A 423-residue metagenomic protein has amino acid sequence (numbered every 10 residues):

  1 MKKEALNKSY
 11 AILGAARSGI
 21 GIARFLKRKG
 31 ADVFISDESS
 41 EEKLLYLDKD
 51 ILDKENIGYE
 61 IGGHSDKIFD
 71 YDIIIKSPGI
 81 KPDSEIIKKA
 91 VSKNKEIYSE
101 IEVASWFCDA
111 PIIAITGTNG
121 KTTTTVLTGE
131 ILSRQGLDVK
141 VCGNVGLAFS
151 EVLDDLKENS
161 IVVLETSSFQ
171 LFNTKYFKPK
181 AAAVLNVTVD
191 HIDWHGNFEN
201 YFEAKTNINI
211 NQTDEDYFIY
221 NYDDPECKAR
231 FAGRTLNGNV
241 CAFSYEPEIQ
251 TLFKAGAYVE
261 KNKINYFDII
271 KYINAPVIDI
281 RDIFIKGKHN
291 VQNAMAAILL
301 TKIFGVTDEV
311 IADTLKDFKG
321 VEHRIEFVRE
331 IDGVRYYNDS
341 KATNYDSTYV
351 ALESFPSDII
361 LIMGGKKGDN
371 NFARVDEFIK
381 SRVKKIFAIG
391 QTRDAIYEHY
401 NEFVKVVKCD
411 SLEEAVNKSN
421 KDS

Functional and structural regions predicted by a protein language model:
M1-S99, E398: N-terminal leader/targeting and accessory segments in enzymes
K2-S9, G19-K29, V277-K384, E398: Nucleotide phosphate-binding/pyrophosphate-handling subdomain across enzymes that bind or process nucleotide phosphates
S9, A31-D32, D138, K180-A181 (+6 more regions): Residues at the starts of beta-strands that form the adenosine-phosphate
A16, S39-E41, V145, D223-D224 (+2 more regions): Residues in the short beta-alpha loop(s) of Rossmann-like NAD(P)-binding domains
K27-R28, D66-F69, P78-Y222, E226-N239 (+1 more regions): Phosphate-binding loop of NTP-binding sites
A31-S40, F218-Y222, I362-M363, R382-Q391: Short internal beta-strands
D37, G63, Y98-E102, T235-V259 (+3 more regions): Beta-strand->loop->alpha-helix junctions that form or flank phosphate-binding loops in nucleotide-handling enzymes
K49-D50, I57, A373-S423: C-terminal helical cap/extension that packs against the catalytic core of soluble nucleotide-cofactor enzymes
